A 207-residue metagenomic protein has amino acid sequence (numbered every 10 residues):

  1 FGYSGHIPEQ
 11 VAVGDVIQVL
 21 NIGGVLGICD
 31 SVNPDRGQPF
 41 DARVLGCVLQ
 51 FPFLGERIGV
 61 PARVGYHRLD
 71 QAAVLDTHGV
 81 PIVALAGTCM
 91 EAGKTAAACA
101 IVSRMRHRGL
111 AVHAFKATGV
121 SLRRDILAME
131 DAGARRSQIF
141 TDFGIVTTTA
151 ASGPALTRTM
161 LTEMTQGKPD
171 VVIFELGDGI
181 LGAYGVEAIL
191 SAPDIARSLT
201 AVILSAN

Functional and structural regions predicted by a protein language model:
F1-C47: Long, basic/Gly/Ser/Thr-rich N-terminal segments that mediate initial subcellular attachment or targeting
I7-I17, A188-T200: A short, gly/pro- and small-residue-rich
L20, G24, V80-V83, A92-A96 (+4 more regions): Conserved active-site and cofactor/substrate-binding residues in soluble primary-metabolism enzymes
G46-L69: N-terminal pre-Walker A segment at the start of P-loop NTPase domains
A62-V120: Walker A (P-loop) phosphate-binding motif
A84, V171-I173, I203-S205: Structural motif
R106-D194: ATP-dependent carboxylate-amine ligase catalytic core
G179-L181, S198-N207: Conserved Switch II/interswitch segment of TRAFAC-class P-loop GTPases
